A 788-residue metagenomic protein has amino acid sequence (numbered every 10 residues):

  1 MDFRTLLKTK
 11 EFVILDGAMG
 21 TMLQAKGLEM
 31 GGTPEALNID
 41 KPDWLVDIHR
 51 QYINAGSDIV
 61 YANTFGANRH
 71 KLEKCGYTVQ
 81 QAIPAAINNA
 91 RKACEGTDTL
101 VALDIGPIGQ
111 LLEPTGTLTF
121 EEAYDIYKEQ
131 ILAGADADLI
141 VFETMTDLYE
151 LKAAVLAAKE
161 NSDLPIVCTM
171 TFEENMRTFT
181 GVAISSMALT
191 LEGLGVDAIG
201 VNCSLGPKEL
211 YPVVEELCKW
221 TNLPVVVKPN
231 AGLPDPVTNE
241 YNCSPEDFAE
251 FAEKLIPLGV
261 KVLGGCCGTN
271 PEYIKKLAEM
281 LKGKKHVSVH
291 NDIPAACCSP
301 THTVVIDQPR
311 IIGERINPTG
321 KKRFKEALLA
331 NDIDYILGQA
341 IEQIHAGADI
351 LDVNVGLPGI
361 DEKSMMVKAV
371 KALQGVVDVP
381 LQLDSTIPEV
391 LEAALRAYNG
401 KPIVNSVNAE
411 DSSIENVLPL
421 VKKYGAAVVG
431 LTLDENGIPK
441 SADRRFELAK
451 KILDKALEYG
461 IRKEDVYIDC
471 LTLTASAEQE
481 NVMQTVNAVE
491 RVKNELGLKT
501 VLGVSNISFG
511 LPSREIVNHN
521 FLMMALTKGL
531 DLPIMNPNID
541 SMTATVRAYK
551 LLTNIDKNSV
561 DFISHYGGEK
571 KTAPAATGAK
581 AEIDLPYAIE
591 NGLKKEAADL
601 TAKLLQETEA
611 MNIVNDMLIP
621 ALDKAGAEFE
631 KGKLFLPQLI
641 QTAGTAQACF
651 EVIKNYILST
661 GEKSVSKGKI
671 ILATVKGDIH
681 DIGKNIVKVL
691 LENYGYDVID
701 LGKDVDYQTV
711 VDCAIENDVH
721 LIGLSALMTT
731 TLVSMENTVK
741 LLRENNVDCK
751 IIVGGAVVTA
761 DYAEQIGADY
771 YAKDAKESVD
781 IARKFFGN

Functional and structural regions predicted by a protein language model:
M1-Y467, L473-N788: Domain-level signal for soluble alpha/beta catalytic cores
